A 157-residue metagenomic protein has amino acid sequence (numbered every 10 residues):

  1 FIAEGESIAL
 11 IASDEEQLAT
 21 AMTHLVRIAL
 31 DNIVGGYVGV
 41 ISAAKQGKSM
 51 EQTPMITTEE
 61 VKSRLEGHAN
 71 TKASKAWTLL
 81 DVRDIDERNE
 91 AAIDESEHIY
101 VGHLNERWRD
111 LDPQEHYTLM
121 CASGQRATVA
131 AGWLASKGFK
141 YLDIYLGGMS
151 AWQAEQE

Functional and structural regions predicted by a protein language model:
F1-T78, V82-E157: Rhodanese-like catalytic fold shared by cysteine-dependent sulfurtransferases and DSP/PTP-type phosphatases
